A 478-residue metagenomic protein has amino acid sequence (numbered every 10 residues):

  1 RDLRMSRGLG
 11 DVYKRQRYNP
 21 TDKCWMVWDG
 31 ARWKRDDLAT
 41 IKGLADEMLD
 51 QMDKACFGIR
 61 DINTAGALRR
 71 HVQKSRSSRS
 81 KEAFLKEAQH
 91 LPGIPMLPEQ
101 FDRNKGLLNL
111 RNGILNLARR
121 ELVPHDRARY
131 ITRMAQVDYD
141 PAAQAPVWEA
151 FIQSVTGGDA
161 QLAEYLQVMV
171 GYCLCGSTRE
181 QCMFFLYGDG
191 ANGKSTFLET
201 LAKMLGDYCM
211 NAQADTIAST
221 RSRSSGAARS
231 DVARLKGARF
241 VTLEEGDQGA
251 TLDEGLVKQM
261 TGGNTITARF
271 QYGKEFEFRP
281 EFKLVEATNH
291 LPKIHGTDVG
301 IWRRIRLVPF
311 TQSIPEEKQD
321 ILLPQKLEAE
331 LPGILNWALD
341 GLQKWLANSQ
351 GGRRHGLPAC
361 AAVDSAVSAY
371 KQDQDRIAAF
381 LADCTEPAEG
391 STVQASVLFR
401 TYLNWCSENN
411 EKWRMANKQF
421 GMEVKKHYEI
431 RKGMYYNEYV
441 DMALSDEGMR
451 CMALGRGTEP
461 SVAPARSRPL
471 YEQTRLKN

Functional and structural regions predicted by a protein language model:
R1, R7, D11-K23, M52-N478: Feature primarily recognizes SF3-like P-loop helicase cores of small DNA viruses
V27, R32-A45: Trp- and S/T/G-rich repeat-edge/linker motifs of beta-rich repeat architectures
L44, L49, N404: Structured alpha/beta reader/binder surfaces that contact nucleic acids or chromatin modification marks
